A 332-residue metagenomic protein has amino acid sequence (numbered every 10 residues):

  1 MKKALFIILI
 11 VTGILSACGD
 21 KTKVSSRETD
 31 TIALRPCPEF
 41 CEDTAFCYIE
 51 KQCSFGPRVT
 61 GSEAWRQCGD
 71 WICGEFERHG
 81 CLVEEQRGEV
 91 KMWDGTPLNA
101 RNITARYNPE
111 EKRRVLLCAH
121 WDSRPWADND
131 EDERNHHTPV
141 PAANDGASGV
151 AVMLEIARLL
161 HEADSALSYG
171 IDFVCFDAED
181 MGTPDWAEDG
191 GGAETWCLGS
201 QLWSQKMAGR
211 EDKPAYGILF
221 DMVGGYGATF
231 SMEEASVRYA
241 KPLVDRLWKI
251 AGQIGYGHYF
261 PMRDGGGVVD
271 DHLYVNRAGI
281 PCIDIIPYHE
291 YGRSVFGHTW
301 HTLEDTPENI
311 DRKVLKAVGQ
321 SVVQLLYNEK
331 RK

Functional and structural regions predicted by a protein language model:
I14-A17: C-terminal motif of bacterial Sec signal peptides marking the signal peptidase cleavage site
K23-C68, H79, S294-N309: N-terminal capping segment at the start of a domain
T31-E39, S54-E63, V90-W93, N135-A147 (+5 more regions): Second-shell loop/turn segments in exported
T44-K51, Q67, W71-R78, S148-E155 (+8 more regions): Extracytoplasmic/secreted proteins, especially bacterial periplasmic and envelope-associated proteins
E50-E110: A non-catalytic alpha/beta surface segment that caps or lines the substrate-entry region of metallo-dependent hydrolase
V59-T60, E89-K91, E110-E111, W121-P125 (+5 more regions): Solvent-exposed loop/turn segments at secondary-structure junctions within structured extracellular/periplasmic domains
P97, Y216, V223-K332: Active-site-adjacent substrate-binding region of metalloamidase/peptidase-like peptide-processing proteins
H137-P242, G267: Acidic/histidine-rich catalytic neighborhood of metal-dependent amide-processing enzymes
